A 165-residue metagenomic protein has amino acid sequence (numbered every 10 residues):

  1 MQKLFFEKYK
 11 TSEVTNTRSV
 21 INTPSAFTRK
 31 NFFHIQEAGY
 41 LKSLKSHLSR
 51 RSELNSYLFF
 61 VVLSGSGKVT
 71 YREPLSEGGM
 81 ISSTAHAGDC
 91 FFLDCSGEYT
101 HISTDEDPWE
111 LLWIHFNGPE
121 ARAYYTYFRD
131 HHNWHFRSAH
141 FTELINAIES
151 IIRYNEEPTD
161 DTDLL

Functional and structural regions predicted by a protein language model:
M1-H34, R50, Y154: A short, N-terminal "cap"/entry segment at the start of jelly-roll beta-barrel domains of the cupin/DSBH fold
Q2-F5, E13, W113, N117 (+1 more regions): Short, isolated positions within intrinsically disordered regulatory regions of eukaryotic proteins
F6, V20-I21, I35, I81 (+3 more regions): Weak global preference for isoleucine
E7-N16, A121-Y124, N146-S150: Short, charged, low-hydrophobicity "junction" segments
T11, T15-T17, I21-T28, S66 (+7 more regions): Residue-identity detector for threonine
R29-F32, H115, S138-I145: Alpha-helix N-cap/helix-start motif at coil-to-helix transitions, marked by capping-box chemistry
K30-H132: N-terminal regulatory/effector-sensing and dimerization cores that precede helix-turn-helix DNA-binding domains
A123-L165: Amphipathic alpha-helical segments enriched in hydrophobic/aromatic residues interleaved with Lys/Arg
